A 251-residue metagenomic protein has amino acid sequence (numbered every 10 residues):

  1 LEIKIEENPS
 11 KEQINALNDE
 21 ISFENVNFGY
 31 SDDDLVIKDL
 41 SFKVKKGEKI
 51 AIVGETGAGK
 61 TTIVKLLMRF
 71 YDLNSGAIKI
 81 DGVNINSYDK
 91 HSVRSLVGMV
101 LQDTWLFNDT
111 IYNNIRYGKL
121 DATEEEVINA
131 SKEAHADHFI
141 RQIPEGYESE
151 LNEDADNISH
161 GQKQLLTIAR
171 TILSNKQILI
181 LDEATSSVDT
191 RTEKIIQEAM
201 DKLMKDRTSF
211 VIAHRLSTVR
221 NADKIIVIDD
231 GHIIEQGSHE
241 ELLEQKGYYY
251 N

Functional and structural regions predicted by a protein language model:
I3-N8, I14-N251: ABC-type nucleotide-binding domain
